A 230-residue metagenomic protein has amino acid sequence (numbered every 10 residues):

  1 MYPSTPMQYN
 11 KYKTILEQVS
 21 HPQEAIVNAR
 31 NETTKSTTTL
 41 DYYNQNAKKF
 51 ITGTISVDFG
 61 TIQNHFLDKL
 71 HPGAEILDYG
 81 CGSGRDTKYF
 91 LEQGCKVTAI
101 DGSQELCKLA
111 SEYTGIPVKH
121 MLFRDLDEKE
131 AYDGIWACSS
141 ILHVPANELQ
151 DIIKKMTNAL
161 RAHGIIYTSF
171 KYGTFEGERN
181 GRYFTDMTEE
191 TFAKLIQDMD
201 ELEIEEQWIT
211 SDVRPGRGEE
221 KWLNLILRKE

Functional and structural regions predicted by a protein language model:
Q8-E130, V144-D151, K155, I165-E230: Class I (Rossmann-like) S-adenosyl-L-methionine-dependent methyltransferase catalytic domain, capturing the SAM-binding
D133: Conserved acidic residues
W136-A137: A conserved beta-strand element that flanks and buttresses the S-adenosyl-L-methionine
S140: Hydrophobic adenine-recognition pocket in adenosine-nucleotide-binding enzymes
